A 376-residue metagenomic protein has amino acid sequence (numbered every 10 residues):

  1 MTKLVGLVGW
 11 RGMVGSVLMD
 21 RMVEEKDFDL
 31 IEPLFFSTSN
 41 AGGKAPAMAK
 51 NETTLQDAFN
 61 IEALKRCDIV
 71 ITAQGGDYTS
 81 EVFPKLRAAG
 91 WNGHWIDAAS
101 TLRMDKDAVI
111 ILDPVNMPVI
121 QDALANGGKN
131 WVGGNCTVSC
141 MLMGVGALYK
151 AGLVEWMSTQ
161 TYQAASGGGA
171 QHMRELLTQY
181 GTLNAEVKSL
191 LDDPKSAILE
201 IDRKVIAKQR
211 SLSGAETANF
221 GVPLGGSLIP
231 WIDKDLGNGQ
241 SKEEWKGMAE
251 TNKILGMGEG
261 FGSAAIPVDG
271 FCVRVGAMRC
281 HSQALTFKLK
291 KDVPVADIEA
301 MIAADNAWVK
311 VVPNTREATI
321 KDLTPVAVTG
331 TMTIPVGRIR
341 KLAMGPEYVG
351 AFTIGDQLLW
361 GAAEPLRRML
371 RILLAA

Functional and structural regions predicted by a protein language model:
M1-A218, E259-P267, K291, I334-P335 (+3 more regions): N-terminal Rossmann-like NAD(P) cofactor-binding subdomain of oxidoreductases, focused on the glycine-rich
W10, L18, V82, G144 (+7 more regions): General structural feature for long, well-ordered alpha-helical segments within catalytic domains of soluble enzymes
L18, M22, T251-G258, I302-N306: Hydrophobic, Leu/Ile/Phe/Ala-enriched alpha-helical segments that form helix-helix packing faces
T38, Y162, W231-K234, F271-V273 (+1 more regions): Histidine- and/or cysteine-centered catalytic micro-motif in compact active-site loops
K129-C140, G239-A249, G361-P365: A glycine-rich, Thr/Ser-enriched phosphate-binding loop motif common to dinucleotide/cofactor-binding enzymes
K208-R274: Oxyanion-binding "anion nests"
F261-A376: C-terminal active-site/capping subdomain that shapes the small-molecule cofactor and substrate pocket of enzyme
